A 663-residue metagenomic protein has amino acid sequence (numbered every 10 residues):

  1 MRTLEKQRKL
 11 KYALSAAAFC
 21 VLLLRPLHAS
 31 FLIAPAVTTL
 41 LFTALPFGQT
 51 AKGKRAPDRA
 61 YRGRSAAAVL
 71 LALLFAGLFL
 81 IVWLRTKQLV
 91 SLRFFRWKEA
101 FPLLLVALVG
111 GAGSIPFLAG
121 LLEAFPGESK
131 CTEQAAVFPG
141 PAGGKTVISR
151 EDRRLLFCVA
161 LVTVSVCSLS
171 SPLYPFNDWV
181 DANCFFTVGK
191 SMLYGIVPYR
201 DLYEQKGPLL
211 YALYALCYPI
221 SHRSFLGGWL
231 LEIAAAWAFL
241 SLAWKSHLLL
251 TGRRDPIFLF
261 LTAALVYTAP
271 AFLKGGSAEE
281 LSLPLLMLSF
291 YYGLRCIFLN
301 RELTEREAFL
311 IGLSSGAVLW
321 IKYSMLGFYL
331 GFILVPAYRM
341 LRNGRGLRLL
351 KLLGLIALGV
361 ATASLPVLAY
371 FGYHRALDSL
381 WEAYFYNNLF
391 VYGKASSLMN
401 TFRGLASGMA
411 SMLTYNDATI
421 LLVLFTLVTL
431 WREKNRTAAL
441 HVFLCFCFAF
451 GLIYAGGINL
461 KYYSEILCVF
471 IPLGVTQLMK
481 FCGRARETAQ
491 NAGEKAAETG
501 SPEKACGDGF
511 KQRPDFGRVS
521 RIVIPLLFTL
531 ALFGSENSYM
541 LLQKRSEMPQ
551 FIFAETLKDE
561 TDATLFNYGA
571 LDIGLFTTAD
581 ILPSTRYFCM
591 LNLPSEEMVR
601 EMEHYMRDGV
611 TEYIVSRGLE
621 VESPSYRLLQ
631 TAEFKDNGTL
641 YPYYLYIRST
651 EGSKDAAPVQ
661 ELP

Functional and structural regions predicted by a protein language model:
A17-L24, R306-M325, Y329-V335, T362 (+1 more regions): Membrane-interface alpha helices of multi-pass inner-membrane proteins
T43, F47, P116-F117, S241 (+1 more regions): Hydrophobic, aromatic-rich transmembrane alpha-helices and their immediate juxtamembrane boundary segments
W97-L108, G327, F450-E494, E498: Hydrophobic/aromatic-rich transmembrane helices and adjacent perimembrane loops
L230-G252, L288, Y292: Transmembrane-helix motifs of polytopic, lipid-linked glycan transferases
A243-V266, N300, R306, L440: Transmembrane-helix signature of polytopic, membrane-embedded enzymes that assemble or transfer cell-envelope glycans
F272-S282, L460: Short acidic/glycine- and proline-prone juxtamembrane loop motifs at membrane-interface regions of multi-pass membrane
F328-A361, R486, A505: Perimembrane helix-loop-helix junctions
M540-S595, M602-V621: Short periplasmic/luminal acceptor-recognition loop of GT-C membrane glycosyltransferases, typified by
